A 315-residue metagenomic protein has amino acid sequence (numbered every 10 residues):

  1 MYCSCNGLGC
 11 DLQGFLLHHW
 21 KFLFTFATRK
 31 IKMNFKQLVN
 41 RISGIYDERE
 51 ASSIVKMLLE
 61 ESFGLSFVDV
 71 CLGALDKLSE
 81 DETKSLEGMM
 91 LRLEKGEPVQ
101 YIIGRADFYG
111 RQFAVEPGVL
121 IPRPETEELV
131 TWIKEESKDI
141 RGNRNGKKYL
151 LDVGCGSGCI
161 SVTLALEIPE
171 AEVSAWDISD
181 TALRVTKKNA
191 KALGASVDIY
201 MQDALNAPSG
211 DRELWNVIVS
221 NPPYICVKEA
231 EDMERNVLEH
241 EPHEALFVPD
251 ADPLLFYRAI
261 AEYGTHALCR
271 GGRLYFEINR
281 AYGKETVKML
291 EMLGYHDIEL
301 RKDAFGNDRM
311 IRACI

Functional and structural regions predicted by a protein language model:
C3-C5, C10: Cysteine-centered motifs
F22-C71, L75-L78: Non-catalytic accessory regions of SAM-dependent methyltransferases
Y46, S137, A190, G264 (+1 more regions): Conserved hydrophobic residues forming the short capping helix/wall of the S-adenosyl-L-methionine
E60-E136: Conserved AdoMet
I103, M201-Q202, I278, K302: Short loop/edge segments at beta-strand edges and connector loops that shape dinucleotide/nucleotide cofactor-binding
E125-D232, A259: Conserved SAM/SAH cofactor-binding pocket of Class I
Y224-F256: Mobile active-site "lid"/loop adjacent to the S-adenosyl-L-methionine
D250-A313: Conserved Class I SAM-dependent methyltransferase catalytic core
